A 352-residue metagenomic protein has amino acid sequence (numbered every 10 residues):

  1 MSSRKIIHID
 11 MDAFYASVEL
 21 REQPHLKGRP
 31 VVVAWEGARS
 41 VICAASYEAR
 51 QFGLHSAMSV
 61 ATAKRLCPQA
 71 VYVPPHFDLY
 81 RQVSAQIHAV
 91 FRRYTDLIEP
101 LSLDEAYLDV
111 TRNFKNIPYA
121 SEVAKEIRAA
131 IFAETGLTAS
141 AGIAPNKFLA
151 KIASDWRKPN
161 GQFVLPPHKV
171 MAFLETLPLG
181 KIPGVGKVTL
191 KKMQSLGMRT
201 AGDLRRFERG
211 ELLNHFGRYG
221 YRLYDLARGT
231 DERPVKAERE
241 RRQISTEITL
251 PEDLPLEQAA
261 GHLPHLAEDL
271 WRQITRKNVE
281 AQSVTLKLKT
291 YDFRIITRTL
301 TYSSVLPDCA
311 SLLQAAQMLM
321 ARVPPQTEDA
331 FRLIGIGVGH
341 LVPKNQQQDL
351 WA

Functional and structural regions predicted by a protein language model:
M1-H215, Y219-R222, V338-A352: Gly/Gly-Pro- and Ser/Thr-rich, intrinsically disordered tail segments characteristic of DNA damage-repair and tolerance
H8, K181, T189-L333, H340-A352: DNA-contacting surface of Y-family translesion DNA polymerases
